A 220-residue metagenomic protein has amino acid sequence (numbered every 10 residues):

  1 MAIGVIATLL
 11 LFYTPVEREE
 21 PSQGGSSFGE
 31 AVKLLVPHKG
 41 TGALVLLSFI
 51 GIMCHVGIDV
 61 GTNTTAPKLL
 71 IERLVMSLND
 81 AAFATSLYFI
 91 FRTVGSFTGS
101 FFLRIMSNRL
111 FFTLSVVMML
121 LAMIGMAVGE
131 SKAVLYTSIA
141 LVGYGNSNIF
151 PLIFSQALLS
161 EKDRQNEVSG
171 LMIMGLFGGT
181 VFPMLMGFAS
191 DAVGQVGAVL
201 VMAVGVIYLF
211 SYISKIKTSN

Functional and structural regions predicted by a protein language model:
M1, L185-V206: A membrane-interface helix-boundary motif in multi-pass transporters
M1-G24, F210-K217: C-terminal membrane-cytosol helix-exit motif in multi-pass small-molecule transporters
V16-S48: Juxtamembrane intracellular "pre-TM" segments in multi-pass secondary transporters
H38-S86, T93-S96: Extracytoplasmic gate region of multi-pass secondary transporters
G95-N108, S190-D191: Helix-to-loop junctions at the C-terminal end of transmembrane segments in multipass secondary transporters
L110-G125: Structural signature of the two symmetry-related core transmembrane helices
S147-K162: Intracellular juxtamembrane helix-capping segments at the cytosolic ends of symmetry-related transmembrane helices
S160-Q195: A late C-terminal transmembrane helix in Major Facilitator Superfamily
